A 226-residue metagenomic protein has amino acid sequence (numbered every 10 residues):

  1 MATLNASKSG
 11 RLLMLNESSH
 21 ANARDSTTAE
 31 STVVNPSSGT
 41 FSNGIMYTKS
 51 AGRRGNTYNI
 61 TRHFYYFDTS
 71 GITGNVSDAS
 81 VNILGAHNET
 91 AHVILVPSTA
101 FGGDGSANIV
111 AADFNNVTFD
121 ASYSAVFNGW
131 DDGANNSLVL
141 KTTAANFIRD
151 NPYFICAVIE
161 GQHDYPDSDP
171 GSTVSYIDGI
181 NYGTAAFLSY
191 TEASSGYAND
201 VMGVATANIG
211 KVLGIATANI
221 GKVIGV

Functional and structural regions predicted by a protein language model:
M1-D25, G196-V204: Boundary/junction segments of secreted and surface-exposed precursor proteins
A2, S26-H87: A short beta-strand-loop element at or near the start of a globular domain
A2-L12, N59, A145-S195: Proprotein-processing/basic-patch segments
A6, G85-Y153, N181: Beta-strand-rich interaction/scaffold domains
R54-N56, E89-H92, G102-G103, E160-I177 (+2 more regions): Short, surface-exposed beta-strand/loop "edge" segments at domain boundaries and coil↔beta transitions
R62-Y66, I94, Y153-E160, A185-S189 (+2 more regions): Ordered hydrophobic segments in well-structured contexts
F64-D68, D78-L84, S137-K141, I155-V158 (+1 more regions): Residues within well-ordered beta-strands of beta-sheet-rich folds
E192-V226: Intrinsically disordered, compositionally biased repeat/linker segments
